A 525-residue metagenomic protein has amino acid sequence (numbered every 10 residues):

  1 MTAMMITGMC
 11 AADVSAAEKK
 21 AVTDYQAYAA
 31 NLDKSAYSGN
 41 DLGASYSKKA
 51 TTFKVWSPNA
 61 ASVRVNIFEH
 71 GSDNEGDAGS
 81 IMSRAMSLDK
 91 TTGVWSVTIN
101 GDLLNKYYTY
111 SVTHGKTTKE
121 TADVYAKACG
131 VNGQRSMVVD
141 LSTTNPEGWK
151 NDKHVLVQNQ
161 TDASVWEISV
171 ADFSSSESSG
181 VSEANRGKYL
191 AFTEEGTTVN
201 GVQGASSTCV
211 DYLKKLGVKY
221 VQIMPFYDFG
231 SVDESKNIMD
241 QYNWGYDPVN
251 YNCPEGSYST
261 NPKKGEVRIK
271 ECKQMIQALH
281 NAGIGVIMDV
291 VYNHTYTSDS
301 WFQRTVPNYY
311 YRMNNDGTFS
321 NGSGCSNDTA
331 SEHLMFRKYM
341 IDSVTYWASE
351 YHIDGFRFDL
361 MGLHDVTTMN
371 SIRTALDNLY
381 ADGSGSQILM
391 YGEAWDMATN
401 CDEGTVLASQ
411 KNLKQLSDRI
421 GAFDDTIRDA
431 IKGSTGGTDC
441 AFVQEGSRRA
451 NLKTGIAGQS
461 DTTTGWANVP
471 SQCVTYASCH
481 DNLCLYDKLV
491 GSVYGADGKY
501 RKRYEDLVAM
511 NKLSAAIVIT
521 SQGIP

Functional and structural regions predicted by a protein language model:
I6-A21: Sec-dependent signal peptide cleavage junction
E18-K48, I81, D89-G196: The feature marks proteins involved in alpha-glucan
K49-F53: Structural beta-strand segments of beta-rich domains
W56-S62, D481: Short proline/glycine-enriched turn/loop motifs at strand-loop junctions of beta-rich domains
R64-N66, S111: Beta-strand signatures of extracellular beta-sandwich domains
V139, R373-L376, G385-P525: Conserved alpha/beta catalytic core and glycan-binding cleft of carbohydrate-active enzymes
S164-W166, V221-I223, V286-M288, F356 (+3 more regions): Hydrophobic faces of well-ordered beta-strands that scaffold small-molecule active sites in alpha/beta enzyme cores
A171-Y351, L360-M361, D365-A381, C401: Substrate-binding/active-site clefts of carbohydrate-active enzymes
